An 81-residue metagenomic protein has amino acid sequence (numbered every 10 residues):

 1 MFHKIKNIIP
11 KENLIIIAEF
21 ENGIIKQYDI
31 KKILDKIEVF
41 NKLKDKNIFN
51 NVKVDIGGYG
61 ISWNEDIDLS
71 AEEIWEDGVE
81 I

Functional and structural regions predicted by a protein language model:
M1-I81: Motif-centric detector for short Cys/His coordination patterns
